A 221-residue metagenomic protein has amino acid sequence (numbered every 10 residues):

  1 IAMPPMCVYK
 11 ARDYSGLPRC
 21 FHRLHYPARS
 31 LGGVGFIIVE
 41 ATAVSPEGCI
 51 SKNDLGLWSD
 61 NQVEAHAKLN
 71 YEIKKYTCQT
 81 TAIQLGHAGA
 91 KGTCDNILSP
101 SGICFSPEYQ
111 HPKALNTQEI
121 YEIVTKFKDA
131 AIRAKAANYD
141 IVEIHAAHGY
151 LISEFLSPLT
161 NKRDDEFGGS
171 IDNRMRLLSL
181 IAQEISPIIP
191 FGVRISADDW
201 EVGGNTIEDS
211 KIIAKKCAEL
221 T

Functional and structural regions predicted by a protein language model:
I1-T221: Flavin-dependent oxidoreductase catalytic cores
